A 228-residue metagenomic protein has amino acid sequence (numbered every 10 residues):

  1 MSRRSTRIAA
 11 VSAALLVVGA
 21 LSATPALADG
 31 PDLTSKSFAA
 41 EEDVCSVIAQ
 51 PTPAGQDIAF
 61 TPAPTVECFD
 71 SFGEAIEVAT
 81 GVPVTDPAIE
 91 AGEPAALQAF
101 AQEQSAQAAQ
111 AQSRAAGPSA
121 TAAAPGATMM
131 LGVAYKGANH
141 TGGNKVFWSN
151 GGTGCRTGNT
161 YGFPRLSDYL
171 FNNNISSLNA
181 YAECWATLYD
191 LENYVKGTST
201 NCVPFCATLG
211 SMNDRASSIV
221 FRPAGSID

Functional and structural regions predicted by a protein language model:
M1-D29: Secretory targeting and sorting signals
D29-D228: Compact beta-sheet-dominated domain cores in extracellular/mature segments
